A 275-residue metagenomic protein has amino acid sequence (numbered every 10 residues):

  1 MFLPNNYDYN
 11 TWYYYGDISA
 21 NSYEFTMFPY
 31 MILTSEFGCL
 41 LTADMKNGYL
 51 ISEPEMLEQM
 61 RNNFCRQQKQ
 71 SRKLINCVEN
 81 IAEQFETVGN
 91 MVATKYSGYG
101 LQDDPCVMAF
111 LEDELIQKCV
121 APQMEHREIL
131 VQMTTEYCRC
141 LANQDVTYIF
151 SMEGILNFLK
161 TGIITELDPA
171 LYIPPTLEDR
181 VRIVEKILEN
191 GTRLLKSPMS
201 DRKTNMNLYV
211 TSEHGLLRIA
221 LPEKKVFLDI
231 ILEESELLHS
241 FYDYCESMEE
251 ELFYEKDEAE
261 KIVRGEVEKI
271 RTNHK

Functional and structural regions predicted by a protein language model:
M1-K256, E260-I270: Hydrophobic protein-protein interaction segments
